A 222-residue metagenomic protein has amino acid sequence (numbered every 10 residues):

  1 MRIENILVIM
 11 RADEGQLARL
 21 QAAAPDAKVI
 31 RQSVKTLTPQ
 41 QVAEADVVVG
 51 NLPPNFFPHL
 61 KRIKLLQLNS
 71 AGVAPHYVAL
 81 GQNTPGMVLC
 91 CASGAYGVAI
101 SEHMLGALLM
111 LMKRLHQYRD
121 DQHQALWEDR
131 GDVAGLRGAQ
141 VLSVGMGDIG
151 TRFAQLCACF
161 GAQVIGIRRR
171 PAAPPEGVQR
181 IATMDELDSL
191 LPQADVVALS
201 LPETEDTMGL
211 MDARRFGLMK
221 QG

Functional and structural regions predicted by a protein language model:
M1-C90, P192: An N-terminal-biased, well-structured beta-alpha scaffold segment characteristic of Rossmann-like dinucleotide-binding
V8, V141-S143: Hydrophobic Val/Ile/Leu positions in short beta-strands of Rossmann-like dinucleotide-binding domains
Q82-Q140: Phosphate-binding beta-alpha-beta segment of Rossmann-like dinucleotide-binding domains, i.e., the NAD(P)
M146-G147: Glycine-rich Rossmann-fold phosphate-binding loop(s) that bind the pyrophosphate of adenine dinucleotide cofactors
G150-T151: N-terminal Rossmann-fold NAD(P) dinucleotide-binding loop
A154, A158: Gly/Ala-rich phosphate-binding loop of Rossmann-like dinucleotide-binding domains, activating on the conserved
C159-E176: NAD(P)-binding Rossmann-fold cofactor-contacting core
P171-G222: Rossmann-like adenosine-cofactor binding region
